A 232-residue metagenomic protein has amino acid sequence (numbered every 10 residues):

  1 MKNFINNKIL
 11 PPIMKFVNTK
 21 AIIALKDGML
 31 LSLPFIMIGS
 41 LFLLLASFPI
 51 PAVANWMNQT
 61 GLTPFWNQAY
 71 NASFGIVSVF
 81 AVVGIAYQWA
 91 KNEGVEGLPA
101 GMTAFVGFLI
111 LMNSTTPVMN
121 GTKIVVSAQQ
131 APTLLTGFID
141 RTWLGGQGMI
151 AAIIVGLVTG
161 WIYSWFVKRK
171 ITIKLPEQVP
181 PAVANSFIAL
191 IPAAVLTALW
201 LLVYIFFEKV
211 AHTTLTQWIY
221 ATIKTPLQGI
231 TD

Functional and structural regions predicted by a protein language model:
M1-M37, F42, V53-N58, L62-D232: Signature of multi-pass transmembrane helix bundles
S47-I50: Glycine/proline-enriched, intrinsically flexible loops and inter-domain linkers
